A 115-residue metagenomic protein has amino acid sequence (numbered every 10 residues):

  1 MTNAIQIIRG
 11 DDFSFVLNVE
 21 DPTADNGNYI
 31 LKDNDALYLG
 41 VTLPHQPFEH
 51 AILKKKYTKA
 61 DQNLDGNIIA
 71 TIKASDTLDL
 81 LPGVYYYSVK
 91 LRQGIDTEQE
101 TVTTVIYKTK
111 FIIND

Functional and structural regions predicted by a protein language model:
M1-D115: Contiguous segments within soluble domain cores/interaction surfaces
